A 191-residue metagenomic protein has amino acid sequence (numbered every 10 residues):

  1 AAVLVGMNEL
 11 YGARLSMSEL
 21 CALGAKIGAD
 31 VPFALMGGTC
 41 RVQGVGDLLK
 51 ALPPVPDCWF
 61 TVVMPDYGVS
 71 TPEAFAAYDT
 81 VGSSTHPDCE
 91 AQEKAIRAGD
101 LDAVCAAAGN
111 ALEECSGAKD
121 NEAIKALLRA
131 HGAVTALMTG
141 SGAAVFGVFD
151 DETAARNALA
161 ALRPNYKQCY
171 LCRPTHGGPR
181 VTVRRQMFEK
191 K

Functional and structural regions predicted by a protein language model:
A1-E19, F33-G37: DPxDG-like acidic metal-binding loop motif
A1-L10, T139-D150: Short, small-residue alpha-helix embedded
A1-L4, C21, F75, K125: Predominant activation on well-ordered alpha-helical scaffold segments within soluble catalytic domains
L4, K26, L35, V42-G44 (+2 more regions): Short glycine/serine/threonine-biased micro-segments
L15-S18, A25, G37-T39, Q43-A51: Acidic/histidine-rich catalytic neighborhood of metal-dependent amide-processing enzymes
S16-I27, A108, R156-A160: Short, well-structured alpha-helical segments that form the helix of a local strand-helix-strand
V42-T135, D150-K191: Conserved, helical-rich catalytic subdomain that frames metal- and/or nucleotide-binding sites in enzyme alpha/beta
